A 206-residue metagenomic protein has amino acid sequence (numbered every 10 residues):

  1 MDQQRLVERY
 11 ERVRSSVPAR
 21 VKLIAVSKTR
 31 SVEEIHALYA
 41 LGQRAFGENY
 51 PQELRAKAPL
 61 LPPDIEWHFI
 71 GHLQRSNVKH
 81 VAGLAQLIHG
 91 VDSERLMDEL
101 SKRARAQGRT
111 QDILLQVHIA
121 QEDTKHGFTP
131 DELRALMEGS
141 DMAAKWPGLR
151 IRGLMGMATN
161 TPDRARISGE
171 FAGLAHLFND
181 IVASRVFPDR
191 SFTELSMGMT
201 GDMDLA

Functional and structural regions predicted by a protein language model:
M1-G201: Conserved alpha/beta-domain cores
